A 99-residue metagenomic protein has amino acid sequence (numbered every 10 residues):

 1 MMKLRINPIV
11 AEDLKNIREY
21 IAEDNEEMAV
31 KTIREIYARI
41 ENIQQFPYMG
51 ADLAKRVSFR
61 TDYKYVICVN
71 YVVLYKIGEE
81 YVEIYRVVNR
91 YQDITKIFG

Functional and structural regions predicted by a protein language model:
M1-F59: Basic, Lys/Arg-enriched alpha-helical interface segments
Y37-A38, R60-Y63, E83, G99: Alpha-helix termini
P47-Y48, D52, D62, V87 (+1 more regions): Residue-level preference for alpha-helix termini and adjacent loops
M49-E80: Basic/aromatic recognition patch in beta-strand/loop cores that engages polyanionic ligands
C68-G99: Enriched for short, Lys/Arg-rich terminal
